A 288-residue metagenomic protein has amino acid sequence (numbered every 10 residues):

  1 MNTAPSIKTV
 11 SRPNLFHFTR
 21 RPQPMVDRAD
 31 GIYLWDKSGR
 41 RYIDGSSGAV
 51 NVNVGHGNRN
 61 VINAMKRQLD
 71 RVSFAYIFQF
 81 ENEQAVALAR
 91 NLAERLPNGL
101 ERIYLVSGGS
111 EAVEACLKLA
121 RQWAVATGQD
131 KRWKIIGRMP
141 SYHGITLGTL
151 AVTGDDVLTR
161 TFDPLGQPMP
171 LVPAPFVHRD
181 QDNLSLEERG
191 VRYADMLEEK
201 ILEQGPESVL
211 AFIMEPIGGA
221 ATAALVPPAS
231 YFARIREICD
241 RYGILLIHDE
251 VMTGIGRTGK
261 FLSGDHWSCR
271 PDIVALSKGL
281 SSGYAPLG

Functional and structural regions predicted by a protein language model:
M1-G288: Conserved N-terminal phosphate-binding loop of PLP-dependent enzymes in the Aspartate aminotransferase
